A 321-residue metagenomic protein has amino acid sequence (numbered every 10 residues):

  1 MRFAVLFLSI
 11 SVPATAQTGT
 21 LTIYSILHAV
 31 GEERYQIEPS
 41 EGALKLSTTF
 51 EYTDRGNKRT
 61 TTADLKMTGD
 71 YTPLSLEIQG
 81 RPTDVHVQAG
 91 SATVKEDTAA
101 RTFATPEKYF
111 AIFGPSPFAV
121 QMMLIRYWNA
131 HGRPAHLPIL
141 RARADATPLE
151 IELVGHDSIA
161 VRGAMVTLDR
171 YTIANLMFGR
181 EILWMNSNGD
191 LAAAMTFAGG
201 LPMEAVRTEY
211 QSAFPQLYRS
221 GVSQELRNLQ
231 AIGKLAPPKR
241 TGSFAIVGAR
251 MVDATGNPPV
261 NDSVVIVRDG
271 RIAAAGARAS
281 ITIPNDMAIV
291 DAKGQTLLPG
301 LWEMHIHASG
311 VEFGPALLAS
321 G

Functional and structural regions predicted by a protein language model:
R2-P13: Bacterial N-terminal signal peptides
A16-T22, S40-S47, T68-E77, G90-T93 (+5 more regions): Short, hydrophobic/aromatic-rich segments at coil-to-beta transitions
V30, P82-L168, P215-E225: Solvent-exposed helix/loop surface patches that form functional interfaces
Y35-D70: N-terminal, post-signal-peptide region of Sec/Tat-exported proteins
G56-M122, M177-N188, A192-E204: Contiguous hydrophobic, core-forming segments of folded domains
A205-G248, T282-I283: Extracellular/periplasmic ectodomains of large secreted or surface enzymes and adhesion receptors
N257-L298: Histidine-rich, glycine-flanked metal-binding segment
M287, K293-G321: Metal-associated gating/positioning segment near the N- to mid-region
